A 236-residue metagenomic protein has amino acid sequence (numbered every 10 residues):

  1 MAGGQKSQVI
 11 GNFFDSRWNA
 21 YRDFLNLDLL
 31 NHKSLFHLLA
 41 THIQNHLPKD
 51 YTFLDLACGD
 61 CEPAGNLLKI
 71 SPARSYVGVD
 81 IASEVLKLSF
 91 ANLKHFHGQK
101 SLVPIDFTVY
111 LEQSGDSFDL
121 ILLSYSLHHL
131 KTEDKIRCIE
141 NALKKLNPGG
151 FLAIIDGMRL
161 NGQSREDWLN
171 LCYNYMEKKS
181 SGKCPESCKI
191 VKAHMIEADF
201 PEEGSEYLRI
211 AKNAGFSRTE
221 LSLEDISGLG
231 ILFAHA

Functional and structural regions predicted by a protein language model:
M1-H46, E62: Conserved class I S-adenosyl-L-methionine
L54, C61-Y110: Class I SAM-dependent methyltransferase SAM/SAH-binding core
Y110-D116: Short amphipathic alpha-helix with an adjacent loop that forms part of the alpha/beta core around
L122: A conserved beta-strand element that flanks and buttresses the S-adenosyl-L-methionine
Y125-S126: Short catalytic micro-motifs in class I SAM-dependent methyltransferases
I136-P148: A short glycine-rich, Lys/Arg-flanked "PGG" loop and its adjoining helix->strand segment in the class I
I155-K212: C-terminal alpha-helical "lid/dimerization" subdomain adjacent to the S-adenosyl-L-methionine
S217-A236: Core SAM-dependent methyltransferase catalytic element
